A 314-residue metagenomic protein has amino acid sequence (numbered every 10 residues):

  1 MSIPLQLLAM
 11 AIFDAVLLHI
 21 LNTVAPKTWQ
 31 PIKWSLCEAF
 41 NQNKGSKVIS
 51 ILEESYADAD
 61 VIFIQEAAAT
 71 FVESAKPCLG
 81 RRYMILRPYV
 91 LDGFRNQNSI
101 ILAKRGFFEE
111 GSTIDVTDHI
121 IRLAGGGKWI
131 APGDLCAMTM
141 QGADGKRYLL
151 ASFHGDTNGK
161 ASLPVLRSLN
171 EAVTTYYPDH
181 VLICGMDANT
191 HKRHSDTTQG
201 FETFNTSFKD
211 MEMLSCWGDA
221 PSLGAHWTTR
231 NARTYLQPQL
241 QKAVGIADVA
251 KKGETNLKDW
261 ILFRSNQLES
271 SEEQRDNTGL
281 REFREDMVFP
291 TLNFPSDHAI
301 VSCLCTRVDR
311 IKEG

Functional and structural regions predicted by a protein language model:
M1, I32-K33, I51-E73, L102 (+6 more regions): Active-site beta-strand/loop signature of hydrolases that rely on acidic residues for catalysis
M1-C78, V90-N96, R307-G314: N-terminal, active-site-proximal structural segment of metallo-dependent hydrolase catalytic domains
M1-Q6, M10-F13, L18-L21, P26 (+3 more regions): Metal-dependent phosphoester/phosphodiester hydrolase catalytic core
T70, T174-I183, T190-G314: Metal-dependent phosphoester-hydrolase catalytic domains
A75-M84, E202-K209: Short, surface-exposed basic-aromatic patches at helix termini and helix-loop junctions that form
A75-P77, N98-Y148, S152-F153: A well-ordered secondary-structure block
L86-L91, S112-T113: Divalent cation-coordinating acidic motifs and surrounding scaffolds that mediate Ca2+/Mg2+/Mn2+/Zn2+-dependent binding
D92-N96, G127-G133, K252-N256, N293-D297: A short catalytic or substrate-binding loop motif that flags glycine-/basic-rich loops and adjacent residues that bind
